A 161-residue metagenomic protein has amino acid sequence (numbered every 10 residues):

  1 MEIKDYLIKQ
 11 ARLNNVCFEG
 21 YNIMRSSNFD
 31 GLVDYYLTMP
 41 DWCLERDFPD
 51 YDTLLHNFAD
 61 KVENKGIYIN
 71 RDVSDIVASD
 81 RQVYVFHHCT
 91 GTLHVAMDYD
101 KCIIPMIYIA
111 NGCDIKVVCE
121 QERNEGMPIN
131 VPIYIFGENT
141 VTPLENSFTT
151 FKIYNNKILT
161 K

Functional and structural regions predicted by a protein language model:
M1-K161: Short, glycine-biased loop/turn motifs at secondary-structure junctions and in low-complexity Ser/Thr/Pro-rich termini
